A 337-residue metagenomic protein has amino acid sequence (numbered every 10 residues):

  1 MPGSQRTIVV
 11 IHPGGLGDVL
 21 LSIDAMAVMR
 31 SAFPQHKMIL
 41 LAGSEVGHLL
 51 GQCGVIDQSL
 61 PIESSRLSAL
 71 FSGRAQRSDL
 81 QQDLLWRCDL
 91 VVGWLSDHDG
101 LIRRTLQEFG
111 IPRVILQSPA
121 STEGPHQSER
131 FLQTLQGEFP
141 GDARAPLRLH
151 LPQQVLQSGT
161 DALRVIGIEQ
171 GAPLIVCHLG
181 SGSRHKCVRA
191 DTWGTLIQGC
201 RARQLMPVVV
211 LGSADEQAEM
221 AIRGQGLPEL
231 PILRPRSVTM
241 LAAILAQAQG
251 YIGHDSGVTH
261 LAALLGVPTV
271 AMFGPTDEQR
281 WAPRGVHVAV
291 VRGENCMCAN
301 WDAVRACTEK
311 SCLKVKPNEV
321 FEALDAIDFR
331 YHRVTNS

Functional and structural regions predicted by a protein language model:
M1-S337: Catalytic machinery of carbohydrate-active enzymes, primarily nucleotide-sugar-dependent glycosyltransferases
